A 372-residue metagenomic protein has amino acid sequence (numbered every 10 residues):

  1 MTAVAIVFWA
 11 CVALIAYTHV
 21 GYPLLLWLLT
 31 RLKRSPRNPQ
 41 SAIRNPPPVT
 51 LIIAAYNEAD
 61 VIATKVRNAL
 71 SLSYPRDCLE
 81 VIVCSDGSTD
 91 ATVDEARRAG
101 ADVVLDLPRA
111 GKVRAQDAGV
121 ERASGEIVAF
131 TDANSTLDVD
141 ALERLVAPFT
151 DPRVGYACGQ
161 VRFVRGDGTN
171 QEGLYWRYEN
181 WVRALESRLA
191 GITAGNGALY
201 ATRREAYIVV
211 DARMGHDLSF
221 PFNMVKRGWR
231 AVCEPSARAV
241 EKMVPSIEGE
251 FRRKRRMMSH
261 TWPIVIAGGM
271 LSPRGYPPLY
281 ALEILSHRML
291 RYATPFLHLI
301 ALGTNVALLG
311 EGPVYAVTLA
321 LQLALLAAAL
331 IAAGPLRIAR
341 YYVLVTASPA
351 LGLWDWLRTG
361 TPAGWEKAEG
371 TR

Functional and structural regions predicted by a protein language model:
M1-A42: N-terminal membrane-anchoring/stem segments of glycan-assembly enzymes
V4, L32, G249, R253-A320 (+2 more regions): Basic/Trp-rich segment in TM-proximal cytosolic loops or flexible interdomain/linker regions
D60-T64, C78, S88-R98, D140: Acidic helix N-cap motif at the loop->helix transition within catalytic regions of sugar-transfer enzymes
R67-C78: Short, acidic, metal-binding catalytic loop of nucleotide-sugar glycosyltransferases
N68, I82-V93, P108-A110: A conserved acidic beta->alpha catalytic loop
P108, V113-A115, V139-M214, Y341: Long helical/loop segments within the catalytic core of UDP-sugar-dependent glycosyltransferases, especially the large
V128: Short aromatic/hydrophobic "clamp" motif used to bind/position activated sugar donors
F149-C158, R162-E179, A212, H216-I284 (+2 more regions): Catalytic donor/gating beta->alpha subdomain of glycosyltransferases that bind UDP-sugars
